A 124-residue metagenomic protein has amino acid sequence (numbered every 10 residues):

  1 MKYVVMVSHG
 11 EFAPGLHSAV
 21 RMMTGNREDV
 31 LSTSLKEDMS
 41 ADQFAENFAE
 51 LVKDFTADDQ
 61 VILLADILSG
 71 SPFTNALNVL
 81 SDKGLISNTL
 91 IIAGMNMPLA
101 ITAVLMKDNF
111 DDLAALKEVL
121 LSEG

Functional and structural regions predicted by a protein language model:
M1-G124: N-terminal loops that bind phosphate or other acidic moieties and the adjacent beta-alpha structural core
